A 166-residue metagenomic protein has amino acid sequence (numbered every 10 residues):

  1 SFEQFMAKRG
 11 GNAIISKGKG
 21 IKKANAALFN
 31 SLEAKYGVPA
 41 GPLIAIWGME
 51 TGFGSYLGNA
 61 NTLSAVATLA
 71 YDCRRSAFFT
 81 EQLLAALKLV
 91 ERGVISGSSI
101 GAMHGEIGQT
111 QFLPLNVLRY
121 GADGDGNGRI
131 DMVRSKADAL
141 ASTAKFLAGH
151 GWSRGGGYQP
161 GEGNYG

Functional and structural regions predicted by a protein language model:
S1-G166: Catalytic glycan-binding domains that act on GlcNAc-containing polysaccharides
